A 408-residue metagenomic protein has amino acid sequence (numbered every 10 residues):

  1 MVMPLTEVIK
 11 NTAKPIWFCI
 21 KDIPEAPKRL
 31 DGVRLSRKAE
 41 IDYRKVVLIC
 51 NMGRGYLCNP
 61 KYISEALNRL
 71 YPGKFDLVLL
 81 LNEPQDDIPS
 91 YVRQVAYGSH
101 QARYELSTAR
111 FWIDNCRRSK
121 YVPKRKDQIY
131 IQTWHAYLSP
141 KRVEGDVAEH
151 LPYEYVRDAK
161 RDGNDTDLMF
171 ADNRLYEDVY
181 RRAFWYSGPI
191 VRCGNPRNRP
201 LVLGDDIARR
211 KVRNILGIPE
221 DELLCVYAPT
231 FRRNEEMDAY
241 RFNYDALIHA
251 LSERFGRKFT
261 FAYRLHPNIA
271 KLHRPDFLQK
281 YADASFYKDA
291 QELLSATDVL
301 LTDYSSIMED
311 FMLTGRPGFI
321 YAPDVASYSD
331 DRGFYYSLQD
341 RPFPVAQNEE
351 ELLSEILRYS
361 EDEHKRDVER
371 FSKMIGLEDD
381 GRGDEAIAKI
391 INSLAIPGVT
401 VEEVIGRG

Functional and structural regions predicted by a protein language model:
M1-K45, G406-G408: Membrane-proximal basic amphipathic "stem/tether" segments
N11-G32, Y137-E149, Y153-M237, P267 (+2 more regions): A nucleotide-sugar donor-handling region in carbohydrate enzymes
K14, F18, E349-G408: C-terminal amphipathic helix plus adjacent low-complexity, charged tail appended to glycosyltransferase catalytic
V47-L203: Active-site and donor-binding regions of nucleotide-sugar-utilizing enzymes
G55-Y71, N195-P275, A346, D379 (+1 more regions): Conserved catalytic-core segment of nucleotide-activated headgroup transferases in glycan assembly
V95-F111, A262, P267-E309: Donor nucleotide-activated moiety binding/catalytic core segment of transferases that use nucleotide-activated donors
W112-W134, L138-K141, Y287-D331: A donor-sugar binding/catalytic signature common to diverse glycosyltransferases and related nucleotide-sugar
R192, D276-Q279, S306-G376: Catalytic binding pocket for nucleotide-activated donors in carbohydrate/polymer assembly enzymes
